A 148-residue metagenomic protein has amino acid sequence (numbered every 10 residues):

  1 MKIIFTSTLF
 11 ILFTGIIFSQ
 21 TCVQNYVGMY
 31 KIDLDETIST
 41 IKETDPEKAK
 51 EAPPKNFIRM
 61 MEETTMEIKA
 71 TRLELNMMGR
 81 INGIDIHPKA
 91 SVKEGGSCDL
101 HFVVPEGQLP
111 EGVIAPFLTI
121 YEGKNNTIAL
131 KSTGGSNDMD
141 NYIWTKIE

Functional and structural regions predicted by a protein language model:
K2-I3, K93: Compositionally biased, low-complexity segments
I3-G15: Sec-dependent N-terminal signal peptides
I17-S19: Boundary at the C-terminal end of the N-terminal hydrophobic targeting segment
C22-K50: Tryptophan-anchored aromatic micro-motifs
G28, T64, Y142: Residue-level detector of short, conserved catalytic/binding motifs and their immediate flanks
E36-S39, R59-K124: Contiguous, well-ordered beta-strand patches that form the walls/edges of small beta-barrel/beta-sandwich domains
T44-P46, P53-T65: Extended, compositionally biased eukaryotic interaction scaffolds
G83-G95, T127-E148: Edge beta-strand at a domain terminus
